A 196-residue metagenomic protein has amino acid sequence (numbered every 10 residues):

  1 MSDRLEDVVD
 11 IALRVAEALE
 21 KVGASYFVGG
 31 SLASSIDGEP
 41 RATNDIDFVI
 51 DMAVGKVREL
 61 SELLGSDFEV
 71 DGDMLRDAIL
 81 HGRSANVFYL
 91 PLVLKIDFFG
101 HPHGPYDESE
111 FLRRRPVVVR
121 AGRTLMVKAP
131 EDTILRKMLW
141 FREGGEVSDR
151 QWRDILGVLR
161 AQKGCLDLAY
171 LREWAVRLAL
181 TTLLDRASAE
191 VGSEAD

Functional and structural regions predicted by a protein language model:
M1-D196: Compositionally biased terminal segments of proteins
